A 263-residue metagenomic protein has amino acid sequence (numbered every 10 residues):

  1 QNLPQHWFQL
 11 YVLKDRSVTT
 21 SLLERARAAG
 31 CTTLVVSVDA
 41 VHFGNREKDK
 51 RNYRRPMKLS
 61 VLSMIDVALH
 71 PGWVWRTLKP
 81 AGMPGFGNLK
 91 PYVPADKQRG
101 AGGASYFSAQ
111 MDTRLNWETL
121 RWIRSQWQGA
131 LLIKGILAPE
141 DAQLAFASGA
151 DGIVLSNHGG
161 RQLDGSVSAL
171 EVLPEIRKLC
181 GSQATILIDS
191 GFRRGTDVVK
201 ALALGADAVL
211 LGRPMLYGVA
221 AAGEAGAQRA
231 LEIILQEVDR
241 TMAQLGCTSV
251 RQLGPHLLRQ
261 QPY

Functional and structural regions predicted by a protein language model:
Q1-A147, G159-Q162: Active-site entrance/lid segments in N-terminal catalytic domains of soluble metabolic enzymes
Q1-F8, T113-L131, D164-I188, I233-T241: Alpha-helix-loop-beta-strand connector modules within alpha/beta enzyme cores
W7, V35, L132-K134, V154 (+3 more regions): Structural detector of well-ordered beta-strand residues that form the stable sheet scaffold of enzyme domains
S17, S21, R114-E118, E140 (+6 more regions): Conserved active-site and cofactor/substrate-binding residues in soluble primary-metabolism enzymes
T32, D151, D207: Receiver (REC) domain switch/active-site residues of two-component response regulators
F43, N157-V167, L216-V219: Glycine-rich, proline-tolerant flexible connector loops at the mouths of alpha/beta enzymes
N88, E171-D189, R193-Y263: Alpha/beta catalytic cores of nucleotide-metabolism and tRNA/nucleoside-modifying enzymes
A150, L155-N157: Glycine- and Gly-Pro-enriched alpha-helical subdomains that act as flexible, kink-prone "lid/hinge" or packing modules
